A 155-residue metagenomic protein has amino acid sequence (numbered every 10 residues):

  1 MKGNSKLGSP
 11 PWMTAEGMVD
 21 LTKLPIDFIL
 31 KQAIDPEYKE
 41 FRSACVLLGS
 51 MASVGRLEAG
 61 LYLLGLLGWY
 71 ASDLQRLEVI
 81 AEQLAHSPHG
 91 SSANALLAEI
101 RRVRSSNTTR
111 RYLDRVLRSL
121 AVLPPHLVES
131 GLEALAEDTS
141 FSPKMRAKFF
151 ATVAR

Functional and structural regions predicted by a protein language model:
K2-L21, K31-V54, G65, Q75-H89 (+2 more regions): Structural detector for internal amphipathic alpha-helices that build alpha-solenoid repeat scaffolds
V19-Q32, S53-G68, H89-V103, P125-E137: Amphipathic alpha-helical scaffolding segments comprising HEAT/armadillo-like alpha-solenoid repeats
P36, G68-S72, R104-T108, E137 (+1 more regions): Structural signature of alpha-solenoid helical repeat scaffolds
